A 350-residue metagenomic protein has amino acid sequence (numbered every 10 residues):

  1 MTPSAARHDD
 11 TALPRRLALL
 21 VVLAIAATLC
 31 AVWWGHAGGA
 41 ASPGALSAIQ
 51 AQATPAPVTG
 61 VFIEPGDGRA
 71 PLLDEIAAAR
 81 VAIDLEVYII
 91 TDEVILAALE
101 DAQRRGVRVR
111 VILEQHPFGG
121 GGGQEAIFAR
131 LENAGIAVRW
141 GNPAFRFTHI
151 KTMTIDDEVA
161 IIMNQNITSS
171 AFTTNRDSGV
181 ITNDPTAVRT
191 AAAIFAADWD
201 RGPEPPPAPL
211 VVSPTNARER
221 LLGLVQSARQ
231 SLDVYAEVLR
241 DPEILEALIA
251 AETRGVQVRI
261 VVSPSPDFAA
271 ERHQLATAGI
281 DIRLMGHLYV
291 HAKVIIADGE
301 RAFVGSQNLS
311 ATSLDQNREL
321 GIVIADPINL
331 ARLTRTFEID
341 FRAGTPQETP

Functional and structural regions predicted by a protein language model:
T2-A5: Short, low-complexity, Lys/Arg-enriched N-terminal segments of secretory-pathway carbohydrate enzymes
R7-L23: N-terminal Sec-pathway targeting helices
L19-W33: Hydrophobic membrane-insertion alpha-helices, especially the h-region of bacterial N-terminal signal peptides
W33-R80, E86-A228, P242-R301, G305-T334 (+1 more regions): HKD-type phospholipase D/PLD-like phosphodiesterase module
S231: Charged active-site motifs of nucleotide-sugar-dependent glycosyltransferases
Y235-L239: NAD(P)-dependent dehydrogenases' Rossmann-like dinucleotide-binding region
R335-P350: Short, low-complexity, Pro/Ser/Thr/Gly-rich segments in the mature regions of secreted, periplasmic
